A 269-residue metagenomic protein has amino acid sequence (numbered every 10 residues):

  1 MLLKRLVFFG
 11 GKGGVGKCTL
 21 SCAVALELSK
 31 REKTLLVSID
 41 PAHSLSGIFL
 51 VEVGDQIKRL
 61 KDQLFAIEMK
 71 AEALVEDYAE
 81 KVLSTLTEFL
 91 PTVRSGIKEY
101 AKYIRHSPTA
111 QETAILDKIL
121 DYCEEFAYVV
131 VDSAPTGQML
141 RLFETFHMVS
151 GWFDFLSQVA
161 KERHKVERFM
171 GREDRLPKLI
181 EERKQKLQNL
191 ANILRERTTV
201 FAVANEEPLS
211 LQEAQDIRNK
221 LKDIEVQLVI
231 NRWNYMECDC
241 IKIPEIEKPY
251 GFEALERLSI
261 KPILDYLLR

Functional and structural regions predicted by a protein language model:
L2, E52, K184, Q188-R269: C-terminal lobe/tail of nucleotide-utilizing enzymes
K4, E32, E125-A127, D223: Short, high-confidence coil segments that cap the C-terminus of an alpha-helix and link into the following beta-strand
V7-F8, L36, Y128, F201 (+1 more regions): Hydrophobic "anchor" residues on beta-strands that sit immediately upstream of conserved functional sites
V7-M69, S133, L142-V149: Walker A/P-loop NTP-binding active-site region of P-loop NTPases, recognizing the glycine-rich GxxxxGKT/S
L26, K30, D121, N219: Short, well-ordered alpha-helices that flank and scaffold nucleotide-derived cofactor binding pockets
S44-I48, L74-Y78, G137-R141, M236-C238 (+1 more regions): Switch/connector loops and helix/strand junctions flanking conserved nucleotide-binding motifs in nucleotide-processing
L50-Y103: P-loop NTPase motor core
L90-F201: Phosphate/Mg2+-binding loops and adjacent switch elements in nucleotide/diphosphate-handling enzyme cores
